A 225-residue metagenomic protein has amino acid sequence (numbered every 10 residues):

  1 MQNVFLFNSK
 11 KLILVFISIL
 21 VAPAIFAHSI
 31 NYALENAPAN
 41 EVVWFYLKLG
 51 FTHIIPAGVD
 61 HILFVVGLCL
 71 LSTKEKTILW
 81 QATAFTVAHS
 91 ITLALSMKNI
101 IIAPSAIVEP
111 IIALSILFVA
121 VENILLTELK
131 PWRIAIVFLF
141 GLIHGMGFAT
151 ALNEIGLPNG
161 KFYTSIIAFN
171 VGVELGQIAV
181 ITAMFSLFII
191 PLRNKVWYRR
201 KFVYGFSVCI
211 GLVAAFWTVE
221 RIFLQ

Functional and structural regions predicted by a protein language model:
M1-V59, V219-Q225: Histidine-/acidic- and/or cysteine-rich, low-complexity loops and terminal segments associated with membrane
H53-V59, F64-L224: Hydrophobic alpha-helical transmembrane segments in multi-pass membrane proteins
